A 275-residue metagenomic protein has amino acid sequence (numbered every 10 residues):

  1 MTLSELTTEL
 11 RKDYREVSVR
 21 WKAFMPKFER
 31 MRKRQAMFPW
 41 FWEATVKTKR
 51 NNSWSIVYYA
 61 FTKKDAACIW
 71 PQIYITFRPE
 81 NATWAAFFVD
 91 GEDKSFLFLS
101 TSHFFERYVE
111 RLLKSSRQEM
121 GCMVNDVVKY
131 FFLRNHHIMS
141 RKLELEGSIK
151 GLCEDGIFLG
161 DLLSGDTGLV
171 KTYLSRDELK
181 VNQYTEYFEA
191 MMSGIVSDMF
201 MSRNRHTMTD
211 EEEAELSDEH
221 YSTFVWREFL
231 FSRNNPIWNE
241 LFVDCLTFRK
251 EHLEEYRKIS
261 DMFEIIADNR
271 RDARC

Functional and structural regions predicted by a protein language model:
M1-C275: Ribonuclease/tRNase effector modules and their secretory precursors
